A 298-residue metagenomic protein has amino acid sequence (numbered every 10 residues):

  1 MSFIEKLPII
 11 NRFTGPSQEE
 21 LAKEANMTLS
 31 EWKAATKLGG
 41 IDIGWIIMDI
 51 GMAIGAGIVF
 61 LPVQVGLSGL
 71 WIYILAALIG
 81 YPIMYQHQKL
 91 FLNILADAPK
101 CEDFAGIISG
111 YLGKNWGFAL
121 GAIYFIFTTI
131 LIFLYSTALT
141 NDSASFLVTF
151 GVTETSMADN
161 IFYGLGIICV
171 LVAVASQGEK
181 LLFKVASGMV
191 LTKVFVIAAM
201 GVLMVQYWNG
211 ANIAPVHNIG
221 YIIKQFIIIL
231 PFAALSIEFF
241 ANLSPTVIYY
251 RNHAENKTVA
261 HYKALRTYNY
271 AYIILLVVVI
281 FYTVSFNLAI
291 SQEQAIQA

Functional and structural regions predicted by a protein language model:
M1-V63, M84-K89: Membrane-interface "cap" regions at the ends of multi-pass membrane proteins
K33-A35, S136-L165, G210-K224: Inter-helical loop and helix-membrane interface segments of multi-pass membrane transporters/permeases
G40-V59, Y124-T128, M200-Y207, V216-A289: Hydrophobic, membrane-embedded alpha-helices of multi-pass small-molecule transporters
P62-N93, A105, W116, I274: Extracellular loop-to-transmembrane helix junctions
L67-W71, A96-E102, G113-N115, T149 (+2 more regions): Juxtamembrane helix-boundary/capping and inter-helix hinge elements in multi-pass membrane proteins
Q86-L95, C101-Y111, N115-T153: Hydrophobic transmembrane alpha-helices that form the core helical bundles of multi-pass secondary transporters
P99-K114, Y272-A298: TM-loop-TM module centered on a large, flexible mid-protein loop between adjacent transmembrane helices in multi-pass
L139, S143, I161-M204: Membrane-interface loop-to-helix entry segments
